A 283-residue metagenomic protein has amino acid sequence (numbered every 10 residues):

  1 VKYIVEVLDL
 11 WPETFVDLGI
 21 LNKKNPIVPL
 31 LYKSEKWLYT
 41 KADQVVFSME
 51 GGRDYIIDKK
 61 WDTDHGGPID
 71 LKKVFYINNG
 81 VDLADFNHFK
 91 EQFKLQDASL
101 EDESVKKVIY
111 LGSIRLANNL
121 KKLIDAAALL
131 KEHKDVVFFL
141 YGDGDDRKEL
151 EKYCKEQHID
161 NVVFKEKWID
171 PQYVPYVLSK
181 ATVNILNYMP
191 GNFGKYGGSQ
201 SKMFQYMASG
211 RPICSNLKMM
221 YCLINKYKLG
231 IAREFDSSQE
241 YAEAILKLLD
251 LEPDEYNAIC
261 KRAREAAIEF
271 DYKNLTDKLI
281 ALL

Functional and structural regions predicted by a protein language model:
V1, N25-V45: Membrane-proximal helix-turn-helix segments that form the acceptor-binding/catalytic region of lipid-linked
D43, Y176-Y196, R211: Acidic donor-binding loop of glycosyltransferase active sites
G51, I77-G80: Carbohydrate-associated surface elements
K60-H65, D82, F86-D102, K107 (+1 more regions): A short helix/loop element that forms part of the nucleotide-sugar donor recognition site in Leloir-type
V81, S99-A127, F139, C260: Conserved donor-binding/catalytic core segment of Leloir-type glycosyltransferases
F139-G142, K148-Y176: Nucleotide-activated donor-binding/catalytic signature segment of Leloir-type glycosyltransferases, i.e., the conserved
Y221-K247: Change "using UDP/GDP/dTDP sugars" to "using nucleotide sugars
D236, P253-L282: A charged, aromatic-enriched C-terminal amphipathic alpha-helix characteristic of glycosyltransferases across folds
